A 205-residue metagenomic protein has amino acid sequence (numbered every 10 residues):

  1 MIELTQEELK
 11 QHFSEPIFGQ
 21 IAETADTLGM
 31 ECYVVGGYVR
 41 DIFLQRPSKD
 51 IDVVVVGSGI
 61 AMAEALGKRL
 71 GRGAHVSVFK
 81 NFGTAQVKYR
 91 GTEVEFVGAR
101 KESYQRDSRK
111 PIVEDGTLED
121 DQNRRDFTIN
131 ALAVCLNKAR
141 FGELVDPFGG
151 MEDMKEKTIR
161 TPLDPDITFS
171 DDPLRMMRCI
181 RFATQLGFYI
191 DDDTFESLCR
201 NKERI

Functional and structural regions predicted by a protein language model:
M1-I205: Catalytic cores of the polymerase beta-like nucleotidyltransferase superfamily and closely associated nucleotide
